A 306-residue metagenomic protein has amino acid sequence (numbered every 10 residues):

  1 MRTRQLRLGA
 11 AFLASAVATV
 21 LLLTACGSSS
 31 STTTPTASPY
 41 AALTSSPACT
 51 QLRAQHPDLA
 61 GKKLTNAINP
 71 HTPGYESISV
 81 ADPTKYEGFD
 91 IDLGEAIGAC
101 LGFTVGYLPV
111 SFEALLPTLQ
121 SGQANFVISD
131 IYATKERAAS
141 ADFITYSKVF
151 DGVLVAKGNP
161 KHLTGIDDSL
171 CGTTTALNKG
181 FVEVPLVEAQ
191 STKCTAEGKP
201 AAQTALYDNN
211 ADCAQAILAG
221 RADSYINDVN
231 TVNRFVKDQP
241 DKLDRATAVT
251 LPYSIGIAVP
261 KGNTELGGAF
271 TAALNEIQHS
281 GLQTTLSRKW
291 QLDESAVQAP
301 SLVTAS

Functional and structural regions predicted by a protein language model:
V20-A25: C-terminal motif of bacterial Sec signal peptides marking the signal peptidase cleavage site
G27, A37-S46, I91-G94, A99 (+5 more regions): Extended ligand-binding regions for polar small-molecule ligands
T34-S129: Extracytoplasmic small-molecule ligand-binding "clamshell" domains of the periplasmic binding protein/Venus flytrap
H71-P73, T84-A99, I131, G152-N209 (+2 more regions): Bilobed "Venus flytrap"/periplasmic-binding protein-like clamshell domains and structurally analogous long
F89, G106-P117, K161-H162, A201-Q215 (+1 more regions): Short helix-initiation/N-cap motifs at beta->coil->alpha
T104-D167: Acidic, polar ligand-binding/catalytic clefts
A114, I131-A138, E188-A189, L218-L251: A ligand-binding cleft/hinge motif common to bilobed small-molecule-binding domains
K148-V155, N233, K237-L274, L292-S306: Periplasmic-binding protein-like
